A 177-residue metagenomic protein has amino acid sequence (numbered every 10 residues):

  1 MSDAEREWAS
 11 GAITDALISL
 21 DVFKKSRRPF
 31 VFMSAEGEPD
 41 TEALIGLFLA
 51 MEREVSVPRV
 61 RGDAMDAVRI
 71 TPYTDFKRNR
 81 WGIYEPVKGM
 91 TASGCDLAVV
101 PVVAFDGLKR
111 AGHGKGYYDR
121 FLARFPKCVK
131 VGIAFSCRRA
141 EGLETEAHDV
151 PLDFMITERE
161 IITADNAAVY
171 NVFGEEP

Functional and structural regions predicted by a protein language model:
M1-S93: N-terminal active-site beta-alpha-beta segment that forms phosphate/nucleotide-binding and substrate-recognition loops
D63-P177: Conserved phosphate- and dinucleotide-binding cores of soluble alpha/beta proteins, encompassing both enzyme active
